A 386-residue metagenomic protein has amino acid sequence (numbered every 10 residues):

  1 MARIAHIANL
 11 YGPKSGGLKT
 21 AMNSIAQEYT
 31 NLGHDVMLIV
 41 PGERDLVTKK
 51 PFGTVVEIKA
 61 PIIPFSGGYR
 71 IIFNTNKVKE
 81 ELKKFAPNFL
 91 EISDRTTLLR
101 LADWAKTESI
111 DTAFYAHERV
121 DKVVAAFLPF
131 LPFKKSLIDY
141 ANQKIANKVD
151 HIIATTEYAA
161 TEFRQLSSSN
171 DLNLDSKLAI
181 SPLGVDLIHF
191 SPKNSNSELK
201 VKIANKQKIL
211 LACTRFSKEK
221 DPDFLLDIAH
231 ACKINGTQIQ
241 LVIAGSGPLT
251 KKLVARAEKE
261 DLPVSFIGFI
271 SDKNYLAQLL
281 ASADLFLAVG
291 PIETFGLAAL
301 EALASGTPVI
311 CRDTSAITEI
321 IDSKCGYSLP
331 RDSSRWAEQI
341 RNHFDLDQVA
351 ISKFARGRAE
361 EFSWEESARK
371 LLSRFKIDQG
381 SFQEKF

Functional and structural regions predicted by a protein language model:
D111, K122-K144, S168, S191: Nucleotide-sugar donor phosphate/pyrophosphate-binding loop at the beta->alpha transition of glycosyltransferases
D139, N147-K177, V185-H189: A short, active-site helix/loop in glycosyltransferases that binds the activated sugar's phosphate group
K202-H230: Conserved donor-binding/catalytic core segment of Leloir-type glycosyltransferases
K251-I270: Nucleotide-activated donor-binding/catalytic signature segment of Leloir-type glycosyltransferases, i.e., the conserved
F269, A277-A283: Short alpha-helical donor nucleotide-sugar binding micro-motif in glycosyltransferases
P291: Aromatic "clamp/platform" in nucleotide-sugar-dependent glycosyltransferases that forms part of the donor/acceptor
P308-C311: Short hydrophobic beta-strand element within catalytic cores of glycosyltransferases and related nucleotide-activated
S323-S334, R341-D347: Conserved acidic donor-binding segment of nucleotide-sugar-dependent glycosyltransferases
